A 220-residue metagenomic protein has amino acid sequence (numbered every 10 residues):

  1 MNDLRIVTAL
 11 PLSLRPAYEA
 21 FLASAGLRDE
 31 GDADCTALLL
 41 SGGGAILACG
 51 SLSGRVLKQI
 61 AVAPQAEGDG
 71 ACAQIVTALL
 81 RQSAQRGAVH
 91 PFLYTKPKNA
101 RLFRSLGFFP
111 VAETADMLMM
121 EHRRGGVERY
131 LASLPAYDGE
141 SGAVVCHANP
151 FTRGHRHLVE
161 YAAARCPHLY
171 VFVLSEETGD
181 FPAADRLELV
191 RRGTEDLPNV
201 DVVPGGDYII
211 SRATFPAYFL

Functional and structural regions predicted by a protein language model:
M1-G31: Short amphipathic alpha-helix that is part of the acyltransferase structural core
D34-A48: Conserved beta-hairpin
G44-A61: Conserved beta-strand in the GNAT
A63-E67, K96: Residue-level recognition of the GNAT/N-acetyltransferase active site
A66, G70-A78, G154: Conserved acetyl-CoA pyrophosphate-binding loop and the N-cap/start of the following alpha-helix in GNAT-like
A78-Q82, L102: Hydrophobic, well-ordered beta-alpha structural blocks that scaffold small-molecule cofactor pockets
R81-K96: Conserved GNAT acetyl-CoA-binding A-motif
T95, A100-F108, A112-L220: Nucleotidyltransferase catalytic core that binds NTPs
